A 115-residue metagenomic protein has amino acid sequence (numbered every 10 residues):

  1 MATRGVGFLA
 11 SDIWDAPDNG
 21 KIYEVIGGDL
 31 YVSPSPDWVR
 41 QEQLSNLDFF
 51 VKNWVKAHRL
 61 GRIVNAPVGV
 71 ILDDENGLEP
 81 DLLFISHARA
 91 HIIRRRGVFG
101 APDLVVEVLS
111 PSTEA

Functional and structural regions predicted by a protein language model:
M1-A115: Gly/Pro/Ser/Thr-rich low-complexity, intrinsically disordered segments predominantly at protein N-termini
